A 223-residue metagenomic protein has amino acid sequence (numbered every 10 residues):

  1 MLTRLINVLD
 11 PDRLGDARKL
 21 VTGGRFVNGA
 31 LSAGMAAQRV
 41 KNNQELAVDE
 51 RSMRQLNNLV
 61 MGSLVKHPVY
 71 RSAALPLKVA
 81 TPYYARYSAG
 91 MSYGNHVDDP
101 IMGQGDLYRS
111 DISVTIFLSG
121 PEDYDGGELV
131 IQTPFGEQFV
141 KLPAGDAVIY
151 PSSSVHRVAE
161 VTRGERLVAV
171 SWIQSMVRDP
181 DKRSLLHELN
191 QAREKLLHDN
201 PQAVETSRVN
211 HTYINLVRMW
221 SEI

Functional and structural regions predicted by a protein language model:
M1-P76, L185-I223: Non-heme Fe(II)/2-oxoglutarate
P68-A80, A85-D181, L186-H187: Catalytic core of non-heme Fe(II) oxygenases with the double-stranded beta-helix
